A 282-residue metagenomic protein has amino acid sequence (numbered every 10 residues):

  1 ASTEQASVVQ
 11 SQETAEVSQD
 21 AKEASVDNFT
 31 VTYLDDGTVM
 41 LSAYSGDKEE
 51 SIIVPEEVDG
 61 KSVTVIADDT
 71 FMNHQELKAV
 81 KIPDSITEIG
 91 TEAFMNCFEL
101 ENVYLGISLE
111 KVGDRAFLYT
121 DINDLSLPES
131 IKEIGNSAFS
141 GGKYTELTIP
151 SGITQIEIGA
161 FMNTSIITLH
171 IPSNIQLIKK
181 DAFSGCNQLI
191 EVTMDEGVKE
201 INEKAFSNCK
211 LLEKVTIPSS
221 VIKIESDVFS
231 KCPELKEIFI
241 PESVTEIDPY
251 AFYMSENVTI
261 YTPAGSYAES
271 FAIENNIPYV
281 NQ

Functional and structural regions predicted by a protein language model:
A1-T3, C97, C209: Accessible peptide chain termini
A1-V26: N-terminal, intrinsically disordered, polar/charged segments of Gram-positive cell-envelope systems that serve as
V8-V9, I158, L211, V228: Intrinsically disordered, low-complexity tandem-repeat regions
V9-Q10, A15-S18, I134, I201 (+1 more regions): Composition-driven detection of intrinsically disordered, low-complexity segments
N28-T38, D47-T64, Q75-E88, F98-K111 (+8 more regions): Structural signature of tandem-repeat unit edges
D68-T70, G90-A93, G113-A116, G135-A138 (+5 more regions): Consensus positions within tandem repeat domains that build extended binding/scaffold surfaces
